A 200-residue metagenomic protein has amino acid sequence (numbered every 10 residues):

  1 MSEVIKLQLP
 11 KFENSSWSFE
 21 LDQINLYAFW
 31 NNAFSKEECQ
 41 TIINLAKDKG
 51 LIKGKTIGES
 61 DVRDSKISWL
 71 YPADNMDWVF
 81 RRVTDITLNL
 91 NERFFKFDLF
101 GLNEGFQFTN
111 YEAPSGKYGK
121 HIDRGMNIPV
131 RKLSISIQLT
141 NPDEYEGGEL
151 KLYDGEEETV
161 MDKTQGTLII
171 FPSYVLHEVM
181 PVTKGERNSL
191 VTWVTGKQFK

Functional and structural regions predicted by a protein language model:
M1-L168, Y174-K200: Fe(II)/2-oxoglutarate oxygenase catalytic core
